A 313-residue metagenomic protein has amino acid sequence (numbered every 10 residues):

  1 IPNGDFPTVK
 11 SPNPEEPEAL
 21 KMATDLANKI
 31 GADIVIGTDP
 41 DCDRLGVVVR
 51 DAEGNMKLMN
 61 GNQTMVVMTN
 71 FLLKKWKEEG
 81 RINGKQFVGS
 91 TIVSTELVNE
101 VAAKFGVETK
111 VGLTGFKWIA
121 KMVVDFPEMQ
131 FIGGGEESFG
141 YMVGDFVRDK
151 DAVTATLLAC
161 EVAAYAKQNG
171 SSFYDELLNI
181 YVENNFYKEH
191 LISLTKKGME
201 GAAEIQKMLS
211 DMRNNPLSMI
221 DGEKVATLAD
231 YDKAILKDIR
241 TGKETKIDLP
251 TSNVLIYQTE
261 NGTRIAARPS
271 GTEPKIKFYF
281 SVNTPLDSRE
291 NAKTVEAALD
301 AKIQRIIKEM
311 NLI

Functional and structural regions predicted by a protein language model:
I1-R44: N-terminal small/polar loop signature for handling phosphorylated ligands or for N-terminal nucleophile
D5-V9, V48-D51, R289-A292: Short acidic, glycine/proline-rich loop/turn micro-motifs
A19-M22, M68, W118: Well-ordered alpha-helical segments embedded in enzymatic catalytic cores
N28, A32-I34, N55-K57, K75-R268 (+1 more regions): Phosphate-binding and adjacent anionic-ligand microenvironments
P40, G271-E273: A generic beta-sheet turn/junction motif
D43-N62, V98: Short Gly/Thr/Asp-enriched flexible loops that form oxyanion-binding sites at enzyme active sites
N60-L72: Catalytic or ion-translocation cores adjacent to nucleophile or general acid/base/metal-coordination motifs in diverse
I265-A267, I276-V282: Short, well-ordered beta-strand elements
